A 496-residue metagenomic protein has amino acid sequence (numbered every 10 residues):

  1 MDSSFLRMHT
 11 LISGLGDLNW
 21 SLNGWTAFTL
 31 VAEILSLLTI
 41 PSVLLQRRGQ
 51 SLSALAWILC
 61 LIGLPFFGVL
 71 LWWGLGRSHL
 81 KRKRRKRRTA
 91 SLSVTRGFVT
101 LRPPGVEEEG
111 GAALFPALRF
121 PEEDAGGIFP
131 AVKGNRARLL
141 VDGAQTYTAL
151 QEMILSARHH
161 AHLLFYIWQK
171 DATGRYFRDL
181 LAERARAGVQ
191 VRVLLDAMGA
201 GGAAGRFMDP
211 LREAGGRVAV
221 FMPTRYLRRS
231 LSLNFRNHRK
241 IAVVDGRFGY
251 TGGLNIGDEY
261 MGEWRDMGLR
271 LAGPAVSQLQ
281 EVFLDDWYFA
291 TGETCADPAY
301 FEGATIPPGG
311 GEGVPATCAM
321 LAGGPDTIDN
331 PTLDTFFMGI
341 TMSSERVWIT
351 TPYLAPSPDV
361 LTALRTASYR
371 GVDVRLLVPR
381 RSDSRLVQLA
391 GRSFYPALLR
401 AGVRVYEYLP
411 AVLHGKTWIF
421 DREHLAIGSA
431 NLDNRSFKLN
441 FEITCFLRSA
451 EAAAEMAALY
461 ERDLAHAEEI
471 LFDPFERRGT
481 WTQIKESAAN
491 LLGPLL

Functional and structural regions predicted by a protein language model:
M1-D334, M338, M342, S382 (+5 more regions): N-terminal localization/anchoring segments of enzymes in phospholipid and broader phosphate metabolism
S343, Y353-R375, P379-R380, S384: Helical hairpin unit composed of two closely spaced alpha helices linked by a short loop
P358-L361, Q388-A390, I419-E423, K438-N440: Histidine/acidic-residue-rich catalytic or RNA/ligand-binding cores of hydrolases and nuclease-related proteins
A363-A367, S393, R462: Short, solvent-exposed amphipathic alpha-helical segments in soluble enzyme and RNA/protein-processing domains
R370, V374-F420: A beta-strand-loop signature enriched in Asp, Gly, Thr, and Trp that corresponds to the sialidase/neuraminidase Asp-box
